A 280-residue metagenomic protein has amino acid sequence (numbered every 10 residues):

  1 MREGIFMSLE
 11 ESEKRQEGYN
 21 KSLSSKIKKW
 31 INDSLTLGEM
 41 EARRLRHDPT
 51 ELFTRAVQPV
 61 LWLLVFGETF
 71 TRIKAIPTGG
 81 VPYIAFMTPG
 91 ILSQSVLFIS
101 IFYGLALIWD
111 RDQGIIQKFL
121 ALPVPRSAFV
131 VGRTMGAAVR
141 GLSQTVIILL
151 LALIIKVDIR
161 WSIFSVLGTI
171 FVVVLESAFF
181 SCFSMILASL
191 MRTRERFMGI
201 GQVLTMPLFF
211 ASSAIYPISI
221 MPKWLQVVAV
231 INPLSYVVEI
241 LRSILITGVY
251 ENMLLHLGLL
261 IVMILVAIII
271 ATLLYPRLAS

Functional and structural regions predicted by a protein language model:
G4-R15, Y19, L245-G248, L257-S280: Junction motif at the cytosolic side of a transmembrane helix
L9, E17-Q58: Aromatic- and glycine-rich beta-strand/loop motifs that create alpha-glucan
N20-S24, H47-T50, A85-F86, V96-I101 (+4 more regions): Short alpha-helical transmembrane interface motifs in multi-pass membrane proteins
R44, A75-T78, R160, F209-V266 (+1 more regions): Membrane-interfacial helix-loop-helix junctions in multi-pass membrane proteins
L45, S100-V124, T134, S280: Transmembrane helix boundary and interhelical loop/hinge segments in multi-pass membrane proteins
H47-I73, I84-I99, S143, M206-L208 (+1 more regions): Hydrophobic alpha-helical transmembrane segments of multi-pass membrane transport/permease proteins
T78-F102, A106, L175, C182: Hydrophobic alpha-helical transmembrane segments of membrane proteins
R126, V130-G201, M206, G248-T272: Alpha-helical transmembrane segments and their short interhelical loops
